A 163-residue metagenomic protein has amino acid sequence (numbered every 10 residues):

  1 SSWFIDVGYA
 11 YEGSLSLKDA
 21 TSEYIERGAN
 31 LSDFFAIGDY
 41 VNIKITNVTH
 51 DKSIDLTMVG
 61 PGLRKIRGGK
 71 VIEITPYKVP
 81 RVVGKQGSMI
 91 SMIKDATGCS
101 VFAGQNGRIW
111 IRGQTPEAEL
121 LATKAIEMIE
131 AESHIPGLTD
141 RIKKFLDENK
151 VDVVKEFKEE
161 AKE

Functional and structural regions predicted by a protein language model:
S1-K44, V48-E163: Single-stranded RNA-binding regions, centering on S1/OB-family and related RNA-binding modules
